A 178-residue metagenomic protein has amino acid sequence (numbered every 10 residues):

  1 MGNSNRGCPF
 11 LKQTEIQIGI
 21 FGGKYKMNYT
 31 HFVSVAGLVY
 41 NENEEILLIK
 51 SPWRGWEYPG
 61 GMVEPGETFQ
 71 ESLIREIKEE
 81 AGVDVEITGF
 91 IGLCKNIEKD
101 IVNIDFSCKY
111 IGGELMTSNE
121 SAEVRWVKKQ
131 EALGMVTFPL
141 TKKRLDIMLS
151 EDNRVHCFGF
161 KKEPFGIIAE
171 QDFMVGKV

Functional and structural regions predicted by a protein language model:
G2-N3, G19: Targeting/processing segments of secretory and organellar proteins
Q13: Cationic, low-complexity basic patches in intrinsically disordered or flexible, solvent-exposed regions
G23-I46: Conserved N-terminal beta-strand and adjoining loop/helix that marks the start of the Nudix/MutT-like hydrolase domain
V33, K95-L115, R125, K129 (+2 more regions): Active-site-adjacent beta-strand/loop module that shapes the phosphate/pyrophosphate-binding cleft
N41-E79, D172-V178: Conserved Nudix-box catalytic region and its N-terminal flanking loop in Nudix hydrolases and closely related
W56, A122-V178: Nudix hydrolase/Nudix homology domain
D84-G92: A short coil-to-beta-strand element that immediately follows conserved catalytic motifs
